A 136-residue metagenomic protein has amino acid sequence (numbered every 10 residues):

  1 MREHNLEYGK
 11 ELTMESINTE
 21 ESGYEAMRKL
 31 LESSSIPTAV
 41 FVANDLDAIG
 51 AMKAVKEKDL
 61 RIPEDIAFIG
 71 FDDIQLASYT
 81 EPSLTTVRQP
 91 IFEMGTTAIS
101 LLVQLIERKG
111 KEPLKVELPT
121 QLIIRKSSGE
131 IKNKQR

Functional and structural regions predicted by a protein language model:
M1-R136: Bacterial carbohydrate/catabolite-sensing allosteric modules
